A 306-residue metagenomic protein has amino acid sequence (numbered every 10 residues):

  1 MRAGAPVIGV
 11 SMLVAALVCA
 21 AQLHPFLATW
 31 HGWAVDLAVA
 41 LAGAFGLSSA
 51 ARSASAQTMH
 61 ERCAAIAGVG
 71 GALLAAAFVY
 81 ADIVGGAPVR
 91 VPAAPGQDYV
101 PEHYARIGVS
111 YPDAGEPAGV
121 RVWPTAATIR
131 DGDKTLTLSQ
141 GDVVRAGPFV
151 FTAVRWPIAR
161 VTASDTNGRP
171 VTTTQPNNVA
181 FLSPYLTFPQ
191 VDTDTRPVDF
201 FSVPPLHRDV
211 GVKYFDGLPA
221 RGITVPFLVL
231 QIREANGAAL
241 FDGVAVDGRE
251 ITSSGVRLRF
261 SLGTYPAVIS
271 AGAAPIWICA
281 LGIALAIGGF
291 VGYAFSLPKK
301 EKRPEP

Functional and structural regions predicted by a protein language model:
M1-P306: Solvent-exposed, non-transmembrane regions of integral membrane proteins
